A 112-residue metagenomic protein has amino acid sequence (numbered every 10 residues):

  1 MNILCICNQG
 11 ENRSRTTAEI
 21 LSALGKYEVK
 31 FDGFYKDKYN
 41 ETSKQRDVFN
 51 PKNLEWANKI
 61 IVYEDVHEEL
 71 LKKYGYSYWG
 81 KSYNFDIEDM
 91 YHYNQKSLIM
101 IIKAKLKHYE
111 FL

Functional and structural regions predicted by a protein language model:
M1-W56, L106-L112: Conserved active-site segments centered on acidic
S14-T17, L70-Y74, N94: Short glycine-/acidic-enriched loop or helix-start segments at secondary-structure transitions that form or flank
K36, H67, D89-Y91: Residue-level detector of flexible, active-site-proximal loop/helix-junction positions within diverse enzyme catalytic
N40-S43, V66-E68, K96-I101: Low-complexity, flexible helical/coil segments
K52-I87: Mid-chain, well-packed structural core segment of small domains
W79-L112: Ser/Thr/Gly-rich flexible loops in soluble cytosolic domains mediating phosphotransfer, phosphorylation
